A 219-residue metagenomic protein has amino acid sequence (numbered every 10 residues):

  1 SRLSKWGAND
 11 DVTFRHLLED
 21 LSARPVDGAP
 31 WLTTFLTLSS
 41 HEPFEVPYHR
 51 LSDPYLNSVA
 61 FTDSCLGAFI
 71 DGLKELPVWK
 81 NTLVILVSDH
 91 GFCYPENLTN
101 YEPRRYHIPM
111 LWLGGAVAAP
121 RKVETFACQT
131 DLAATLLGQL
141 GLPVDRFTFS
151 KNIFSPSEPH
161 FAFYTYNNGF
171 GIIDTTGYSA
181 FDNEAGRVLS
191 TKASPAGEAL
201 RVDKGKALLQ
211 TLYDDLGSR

Functional and structural regions predicted by a protein language model:
S1-R219: Solvent-exposed soluble domains appended to multi-pass membrane proteins
